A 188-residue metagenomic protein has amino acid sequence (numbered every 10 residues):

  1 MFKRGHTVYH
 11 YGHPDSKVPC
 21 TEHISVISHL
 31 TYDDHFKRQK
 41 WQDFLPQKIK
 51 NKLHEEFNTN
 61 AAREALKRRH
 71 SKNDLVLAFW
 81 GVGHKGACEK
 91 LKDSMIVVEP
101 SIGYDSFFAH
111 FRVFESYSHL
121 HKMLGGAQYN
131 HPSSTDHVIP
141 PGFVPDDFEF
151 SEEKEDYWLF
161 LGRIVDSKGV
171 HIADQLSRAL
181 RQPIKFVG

Functional and structural regions predicted by a protein language model:
M1-G188: Catalytic cores of nucleotide-sugar-dependent glycosyltransferases that transfer UDP/GDP/TDP-activated
